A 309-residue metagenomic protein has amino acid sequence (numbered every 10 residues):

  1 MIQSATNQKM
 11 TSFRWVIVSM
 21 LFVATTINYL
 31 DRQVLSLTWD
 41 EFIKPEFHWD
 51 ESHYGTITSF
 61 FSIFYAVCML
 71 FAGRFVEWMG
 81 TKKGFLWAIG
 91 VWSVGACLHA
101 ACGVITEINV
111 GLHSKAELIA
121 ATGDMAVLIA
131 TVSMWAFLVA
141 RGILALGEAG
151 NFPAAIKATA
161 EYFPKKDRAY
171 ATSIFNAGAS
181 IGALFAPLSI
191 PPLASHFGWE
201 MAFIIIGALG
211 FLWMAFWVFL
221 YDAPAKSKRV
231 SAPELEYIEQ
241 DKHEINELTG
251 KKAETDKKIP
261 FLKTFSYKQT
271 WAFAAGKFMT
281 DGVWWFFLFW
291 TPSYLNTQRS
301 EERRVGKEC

Functional and structural regions predicted by a protein language model:
V16-E51, F287-P292: Extracytoplasmic
Q33, S62-L70, A183-L184: Residue-level signature of mid-helix packing/kink "hotspots" within the transmembrane helices of 12-pass Major
L35-L37, T264-R304: Extracytoplasmic gate region of multi-pass secondary transporters
C68-T81: Helix-to-loop junctions at the C-terminal end of transmembrane segments in multipass secondary transporters
G90-A130: C-terminal ends and interior cores of transmembrane alpha-helices in multi-pass membrane transporters/permeases
A140-S180: Cytoplasmic helix-loop-helix junction between adjacent transmembrane helices in 12-TM secondary transporters
A179-K228: Helix-loop-helix hairpin linking two adjacent transmembrane segments in secondary transporters
